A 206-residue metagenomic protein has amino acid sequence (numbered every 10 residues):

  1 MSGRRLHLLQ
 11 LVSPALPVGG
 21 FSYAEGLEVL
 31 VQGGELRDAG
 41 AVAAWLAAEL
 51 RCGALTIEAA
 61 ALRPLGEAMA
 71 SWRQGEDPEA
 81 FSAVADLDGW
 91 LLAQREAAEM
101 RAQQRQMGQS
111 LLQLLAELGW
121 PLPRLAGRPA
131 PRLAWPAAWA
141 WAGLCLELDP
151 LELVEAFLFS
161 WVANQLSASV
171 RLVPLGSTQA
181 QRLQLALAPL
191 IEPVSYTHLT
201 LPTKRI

Functional and structural regions predicted by a protein language model:
R4-R73: Glycine/small-residue-rich interface belts in oligomeric ring/scaffold proteins and their assembly partners
L6-P17, A47-C52, A93-M100, R124-P129 (+1 more regions): A short glycine/serine-rich beta->alpha loop
V29, G33, A48-T56, L65-W72 (+7 more regions): Change "in soluble alpha/beta enzymes" to "in soluble alpha/beta proteins
A59-P64, P78-E147: Internal, conserved structured core segments that host functional sites
R132-S177: A contiguous pocket-lining binding segment that forms or flanks enzyme active sites
R182-L190: Small/polar glycine-rich anion-binding or flexible loop at a beta-alpha turn
T197-T203: Conserved small/polar residues in nucleotide/adenosyl-binding loops
